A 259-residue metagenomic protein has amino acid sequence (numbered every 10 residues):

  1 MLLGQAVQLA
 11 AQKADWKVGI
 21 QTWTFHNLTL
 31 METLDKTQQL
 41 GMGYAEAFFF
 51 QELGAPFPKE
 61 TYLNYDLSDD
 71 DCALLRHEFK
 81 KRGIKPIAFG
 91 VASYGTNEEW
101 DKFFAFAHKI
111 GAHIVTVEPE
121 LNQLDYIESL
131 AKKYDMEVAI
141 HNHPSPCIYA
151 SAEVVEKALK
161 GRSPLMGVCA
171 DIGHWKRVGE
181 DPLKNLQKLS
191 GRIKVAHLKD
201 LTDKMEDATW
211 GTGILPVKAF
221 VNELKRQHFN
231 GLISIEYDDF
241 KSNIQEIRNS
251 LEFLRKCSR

Functional and structural regions predicted by a protein language model:
M1-I114, K132, G191, E252-R259: N-terminal pre-domain/capping segments
V7-T22, H26-Y44, K81, N97 (+3 more regions): Histidine-acidic metal/acid-base catalytic patches
E46, A88, T116, A139 (+2 more regions): Conserved beta-strand positions in the central sheet of alpha/beta enzyme cores
E52-L53, Y94, N122, S145-P146 (+2 more regions): Positions that flank functional sites
L53-K59, I140, R177, D203-A208: A short acidic, helix-capping loop that chelates divalent metal ions and anchors anionic groups
C72-A73, E78, R82-G167, K176-R177: Active-site acidic/histidine proton-transfer and metal-coordination neighborhood in alpha/beta enzyme cores
